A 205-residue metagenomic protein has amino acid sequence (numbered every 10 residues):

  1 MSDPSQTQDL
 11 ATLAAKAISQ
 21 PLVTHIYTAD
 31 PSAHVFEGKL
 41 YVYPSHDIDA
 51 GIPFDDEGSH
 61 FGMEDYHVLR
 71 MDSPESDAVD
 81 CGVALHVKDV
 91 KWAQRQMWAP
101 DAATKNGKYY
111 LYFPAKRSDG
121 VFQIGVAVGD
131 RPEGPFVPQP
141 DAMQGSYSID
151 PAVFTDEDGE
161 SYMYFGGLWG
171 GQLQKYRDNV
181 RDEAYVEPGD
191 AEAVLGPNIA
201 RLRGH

Functional and structural regions predicted by a protein language model:
M1-H205: Carbohydrate-active catalytic/glycan-binding domains of CAZyme proteins, especially the secreted or lumenal ectodomains
